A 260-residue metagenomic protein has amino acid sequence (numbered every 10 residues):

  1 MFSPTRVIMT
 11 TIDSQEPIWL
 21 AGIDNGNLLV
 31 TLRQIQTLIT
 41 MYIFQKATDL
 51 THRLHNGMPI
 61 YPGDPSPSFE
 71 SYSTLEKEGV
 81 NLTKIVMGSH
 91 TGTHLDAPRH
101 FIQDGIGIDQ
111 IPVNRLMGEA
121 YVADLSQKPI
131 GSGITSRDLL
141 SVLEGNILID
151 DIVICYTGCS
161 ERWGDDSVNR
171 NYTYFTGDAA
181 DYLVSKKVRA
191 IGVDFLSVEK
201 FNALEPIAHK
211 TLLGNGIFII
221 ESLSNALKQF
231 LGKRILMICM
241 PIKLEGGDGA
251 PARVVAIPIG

Functional and structural regions predicted by a protein language model:
F2-T10, S14-I18: Extreme N-terminal basic, low-complexity initiation segments that serve as generic localization/processing leaders
W19-G22, G26-G260: Active-/binding-site microenvironments in catalytic and ligand-binding cores
